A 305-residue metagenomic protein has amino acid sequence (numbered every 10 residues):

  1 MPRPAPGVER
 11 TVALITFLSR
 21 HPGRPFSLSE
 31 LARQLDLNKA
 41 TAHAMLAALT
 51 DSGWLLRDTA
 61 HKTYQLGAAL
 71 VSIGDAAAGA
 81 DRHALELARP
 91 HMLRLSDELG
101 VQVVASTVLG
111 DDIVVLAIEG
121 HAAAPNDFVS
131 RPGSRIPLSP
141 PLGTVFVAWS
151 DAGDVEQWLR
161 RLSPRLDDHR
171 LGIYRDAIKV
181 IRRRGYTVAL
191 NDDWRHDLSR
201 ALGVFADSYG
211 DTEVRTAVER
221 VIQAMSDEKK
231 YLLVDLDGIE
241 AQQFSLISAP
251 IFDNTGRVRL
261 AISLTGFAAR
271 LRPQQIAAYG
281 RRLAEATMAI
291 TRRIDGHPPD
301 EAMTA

Functional and structural regions predicted by a protein language model:
M1-L85, R281, E285-G296: N-terminal helix-turn-helix
P2-P6, H83, S134, L138 (+2 more regions): Residue-level "hotspot" positions that anchor or transmit function at local structural transition points
G7-R10, L138-G143, I247, L260: Catalytic-loop motifs flanking and including active-site residues across diverse enzymes
D58, L109, D253: Acidic surface patches and DE-rich sequence motifs
T59, I118-G120, D192, S263-L264: Short clusters of small/polar residues that mark proteolytic maturation junctions
H61, Q65-T187: Amphipathic alpha-helical effector-binding/dimerization core of metabolite-sensing transcriptional regulators
L171, A177-A289: Extended hydrophobic
G296-A305: Short, highly charged C-terminal tails/helix-capping segments
